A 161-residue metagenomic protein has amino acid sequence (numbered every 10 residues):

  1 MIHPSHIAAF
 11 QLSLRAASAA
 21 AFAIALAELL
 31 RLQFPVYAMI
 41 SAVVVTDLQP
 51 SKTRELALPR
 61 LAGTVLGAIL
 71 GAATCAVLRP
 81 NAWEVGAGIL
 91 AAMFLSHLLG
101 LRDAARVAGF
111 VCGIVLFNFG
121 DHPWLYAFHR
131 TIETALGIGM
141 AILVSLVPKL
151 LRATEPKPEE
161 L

Functional and structural regions predicted by a protein language model:
M1-L161: Alpha-helical transmembrane segments and their membrane-interface boundaries that form or gate the permeation pathway
